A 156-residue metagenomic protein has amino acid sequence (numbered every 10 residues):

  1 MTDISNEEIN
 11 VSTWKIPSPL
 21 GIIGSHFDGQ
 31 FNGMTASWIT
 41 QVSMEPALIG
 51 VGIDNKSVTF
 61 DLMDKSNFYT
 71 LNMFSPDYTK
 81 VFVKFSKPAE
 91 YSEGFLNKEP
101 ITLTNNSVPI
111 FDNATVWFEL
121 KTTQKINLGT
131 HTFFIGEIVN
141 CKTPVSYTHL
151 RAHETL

Functional and structural regions predicted by a protein language model:
M1-M73, N140: N-terminal structural module
K56-L103: Glycine-rich, pocket-lining loop/helix-strand segments that form or immediately flank
N106-P109: Beta-strand-rich interaction surfaces with strong enrichment in secreted/lumenal proteins
V116-F118, T132: Hydrophobic core residues within well-ordered beta-strands of beta-rich domains
I126-T130, T143-V145: Short, conserved beta-turn/loop elements at beta-strand boundaries and strand-helix junctions
T148-T155: Conserved small/polar residues in nucleotide/adenosyl-binding loops
